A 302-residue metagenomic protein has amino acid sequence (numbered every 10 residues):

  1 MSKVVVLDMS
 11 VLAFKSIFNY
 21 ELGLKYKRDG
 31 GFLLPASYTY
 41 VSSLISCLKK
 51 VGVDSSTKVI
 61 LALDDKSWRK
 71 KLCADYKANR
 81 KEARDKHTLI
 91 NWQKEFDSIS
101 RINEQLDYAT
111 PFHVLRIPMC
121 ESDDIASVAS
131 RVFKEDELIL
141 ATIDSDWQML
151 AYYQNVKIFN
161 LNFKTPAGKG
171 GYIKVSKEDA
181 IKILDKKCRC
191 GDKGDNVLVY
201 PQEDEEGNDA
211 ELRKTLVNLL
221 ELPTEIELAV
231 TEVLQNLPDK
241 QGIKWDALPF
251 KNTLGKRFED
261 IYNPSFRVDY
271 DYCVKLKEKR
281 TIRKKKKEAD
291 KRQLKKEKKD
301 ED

Functional and structural regions predicted by a protein language model:
S2, S46-L63, A78-N79, R84-H87 (+3 more regions): Non-catalytic nucleic-acid-binding/docking modules located in mid-to-C-terminal regions of nucleic-acid enzymes
S2-E137, A141, Y152-T165, N218 (+1 more regions): Noncatalytic, basic helical substrate-engagement surface that gates or grips nucleic-acid strands
T142-Q148: Short, polar loop motifs at secondary-structure junctions
